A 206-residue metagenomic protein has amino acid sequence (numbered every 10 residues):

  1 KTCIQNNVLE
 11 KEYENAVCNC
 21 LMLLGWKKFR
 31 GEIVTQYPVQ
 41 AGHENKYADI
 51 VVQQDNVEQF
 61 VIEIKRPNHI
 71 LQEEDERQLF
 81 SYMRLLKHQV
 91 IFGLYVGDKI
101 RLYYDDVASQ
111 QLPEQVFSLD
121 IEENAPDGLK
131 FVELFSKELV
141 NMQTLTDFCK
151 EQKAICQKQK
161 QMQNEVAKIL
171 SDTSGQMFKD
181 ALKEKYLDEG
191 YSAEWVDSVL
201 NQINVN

Functional and structural regions predicted by a protein language model:
K1-I91, Y103-N206: A short, conserved, highly charged catalytic patch centered on acidic carboxylates
V96: Phosphate/diphosphate-binding loops
K99: Extended catalytic cores and adjacent scaffolds of nucleotide/polyanion-binding enzymes
